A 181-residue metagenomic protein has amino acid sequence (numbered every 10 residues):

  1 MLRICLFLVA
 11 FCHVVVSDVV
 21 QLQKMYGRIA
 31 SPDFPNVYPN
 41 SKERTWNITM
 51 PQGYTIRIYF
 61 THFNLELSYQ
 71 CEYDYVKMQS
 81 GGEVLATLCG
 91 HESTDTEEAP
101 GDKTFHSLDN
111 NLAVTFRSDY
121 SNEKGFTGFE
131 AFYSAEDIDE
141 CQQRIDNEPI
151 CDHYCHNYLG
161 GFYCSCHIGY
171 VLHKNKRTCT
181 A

Functional and structural regions predicted by a protein language model:
L2-A181: Domain-level representation of secreted and single-pass membrane ectodomains enriched in extracellular protease systems
